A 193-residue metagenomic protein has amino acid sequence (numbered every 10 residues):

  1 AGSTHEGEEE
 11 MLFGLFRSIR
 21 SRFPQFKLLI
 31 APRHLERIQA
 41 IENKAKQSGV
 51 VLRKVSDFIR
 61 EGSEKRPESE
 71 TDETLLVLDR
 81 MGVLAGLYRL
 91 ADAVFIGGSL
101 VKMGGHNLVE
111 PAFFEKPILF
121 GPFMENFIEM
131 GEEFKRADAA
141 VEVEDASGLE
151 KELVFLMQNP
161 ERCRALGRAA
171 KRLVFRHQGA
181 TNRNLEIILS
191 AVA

Functional and structural regions predicted by a protein language model:
A1-A193: Nucleotide-activated sugar donor-binding and catalytic core shared by glycosyltransferases and related lipid-linked
